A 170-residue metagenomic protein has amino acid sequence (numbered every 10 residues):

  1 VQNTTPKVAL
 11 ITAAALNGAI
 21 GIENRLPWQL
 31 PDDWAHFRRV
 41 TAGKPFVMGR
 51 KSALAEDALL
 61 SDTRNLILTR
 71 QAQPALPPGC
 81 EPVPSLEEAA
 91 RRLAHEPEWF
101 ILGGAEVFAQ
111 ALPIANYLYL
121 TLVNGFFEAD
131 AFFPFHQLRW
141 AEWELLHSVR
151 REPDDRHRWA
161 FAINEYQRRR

Functional and structural regions predicted by a protein language model:
V1-R170: Enzymes that bind and transform nitrogen-containing heteroaromatic metabolites
